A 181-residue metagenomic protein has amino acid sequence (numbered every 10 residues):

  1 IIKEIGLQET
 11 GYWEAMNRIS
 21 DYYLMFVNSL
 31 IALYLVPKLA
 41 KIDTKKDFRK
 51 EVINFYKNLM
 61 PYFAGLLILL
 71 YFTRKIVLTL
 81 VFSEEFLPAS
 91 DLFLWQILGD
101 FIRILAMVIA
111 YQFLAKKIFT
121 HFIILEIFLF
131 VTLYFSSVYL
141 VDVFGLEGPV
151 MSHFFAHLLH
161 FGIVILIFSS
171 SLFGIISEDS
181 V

Functional and structural regions predicted by a protein language model:
I1-D21, L87-S90, L146-M151: Interfacial/gating helices of multi-pass transporter permease domains
E4-L7, I42, A115-K116, V143: Helix-loop interface residues and adjacent transmembrane-helix termini in multi-pass membrane transporters, primarily
Y12, D47-F55: Membrane-interface alpha-helices at helix entry/exit sites of multi-pass transporters
E14-N17, L59, F93-Q96, D100 (+2 more regions): Residue-level recognition of transmembrane alpha-helices in multi-pass small-molecule transporters/permeases
M16, S20-K45, Q112-A115: Helix-loop junctions and terminal segments of transmembrane helices in multi-pass membrane transport/translocation
V27, I53-E85, S90-R103, Y134-V143: Alpha-helical transmembrane segments of multi-pass membrane transport and lipid-handling proteins
A40, L98-L125: Membrane-interface junctions at transmembrane-helix termini in multi-pass inner-membrane proteins
R74, T79, S90, T120 (+2 more regions): Membrane-interface helix-loop junctions in multi-pass transport and translocation proteins
